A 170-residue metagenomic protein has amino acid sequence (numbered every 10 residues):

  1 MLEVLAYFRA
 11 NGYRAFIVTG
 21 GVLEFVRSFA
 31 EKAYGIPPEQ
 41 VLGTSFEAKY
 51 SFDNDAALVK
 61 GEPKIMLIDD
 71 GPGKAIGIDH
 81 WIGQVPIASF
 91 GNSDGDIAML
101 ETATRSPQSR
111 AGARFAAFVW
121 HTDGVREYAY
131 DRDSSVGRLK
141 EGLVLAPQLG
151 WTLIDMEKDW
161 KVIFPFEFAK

Functional and structural regions predicted by a protein language model:
M1-K170: C-terminal cap/substrate-recognition subdomain and adjoining C-terminal extension of metal-dependent phosphatase-like
